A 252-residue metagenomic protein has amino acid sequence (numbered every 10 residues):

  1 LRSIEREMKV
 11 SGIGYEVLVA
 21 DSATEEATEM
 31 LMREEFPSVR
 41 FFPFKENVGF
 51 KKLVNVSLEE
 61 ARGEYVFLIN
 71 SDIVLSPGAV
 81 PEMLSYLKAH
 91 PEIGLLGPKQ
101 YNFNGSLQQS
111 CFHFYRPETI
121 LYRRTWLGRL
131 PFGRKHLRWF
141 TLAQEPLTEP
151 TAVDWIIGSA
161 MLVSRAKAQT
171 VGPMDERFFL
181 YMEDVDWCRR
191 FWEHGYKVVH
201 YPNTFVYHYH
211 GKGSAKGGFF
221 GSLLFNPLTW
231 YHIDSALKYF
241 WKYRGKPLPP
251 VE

Functional and structural regions predicted by a protein language model:
R2-G14: Short, acidic, metal-binding catalytic loop of nucleotide-sugar glycosyltransferases
V19-E29: A conserved acidic beta->alpha catalytic loop
F44-A61: Glycine-rich, basic loop-to-helix element that forms the pyrophosphate-binding segment of sugar-nucleotide handling
V66: Short aromatic/hydrophobic "clamp" motif used to bind/position activated sugar donors
V74-C111: Conserved donor NDP-sugar-binding/catalytic core segment of glycosyltransferases
Y115-V153: Short, flexible, basic/aromatic active-site loop/helix in glycosyltransferases
P146-T148, D154-F205: A short, conserved alpha-helix in the catalytic core of glycosyltransferases
C188-E252: Active-site-adjacent helix/loop segment of glycosyltransferases that harbors family-specific signature motifs
